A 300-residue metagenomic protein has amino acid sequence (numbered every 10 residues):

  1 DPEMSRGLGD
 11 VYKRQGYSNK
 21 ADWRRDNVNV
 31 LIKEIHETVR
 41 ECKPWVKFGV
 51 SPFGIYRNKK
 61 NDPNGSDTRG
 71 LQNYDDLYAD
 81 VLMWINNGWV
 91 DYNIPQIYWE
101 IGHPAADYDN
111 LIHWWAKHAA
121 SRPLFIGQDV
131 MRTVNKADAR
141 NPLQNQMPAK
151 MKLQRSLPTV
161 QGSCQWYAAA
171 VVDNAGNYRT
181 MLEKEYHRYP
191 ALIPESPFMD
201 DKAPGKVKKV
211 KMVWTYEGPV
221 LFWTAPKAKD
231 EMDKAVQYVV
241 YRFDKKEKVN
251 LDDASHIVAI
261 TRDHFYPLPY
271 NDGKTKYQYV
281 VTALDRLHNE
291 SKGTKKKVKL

Functional and structural regions predicted by a protein language model:
D1-Y12: Single conserved hydrophobic/aromatic residue that forms the stacking wall/gate of nucleotide- or nucleobase-binding
S18-R25, G70, E100-I101, A139-R140: Second-shell loop/turn segments in exported
D22-N73, P123-R132: Aromatic-lined carbohydrate-recognition surfaces of secreted/lumenal glycan-active proteins
Y78-L82, N86-P104, A119-F198: Substrate-binding cleft of secreted/luminal carbohydrate-active enzymes
N177-M232, H288-L300: Pro/Thr/Ser/Gly-rich low-complexity, intrinsically disordered linker/stalk tracts
P226-D252, G293: Solvent-exposed loop/turn segments flanking beta-strands in beta-repeat/beta-sandwich domains
H256-R262: Short beta-strand segments within Ig-like beta-sandwich modules, predominantly Fibronectin type-III
P267-S291: Beta-strand-rich modules
